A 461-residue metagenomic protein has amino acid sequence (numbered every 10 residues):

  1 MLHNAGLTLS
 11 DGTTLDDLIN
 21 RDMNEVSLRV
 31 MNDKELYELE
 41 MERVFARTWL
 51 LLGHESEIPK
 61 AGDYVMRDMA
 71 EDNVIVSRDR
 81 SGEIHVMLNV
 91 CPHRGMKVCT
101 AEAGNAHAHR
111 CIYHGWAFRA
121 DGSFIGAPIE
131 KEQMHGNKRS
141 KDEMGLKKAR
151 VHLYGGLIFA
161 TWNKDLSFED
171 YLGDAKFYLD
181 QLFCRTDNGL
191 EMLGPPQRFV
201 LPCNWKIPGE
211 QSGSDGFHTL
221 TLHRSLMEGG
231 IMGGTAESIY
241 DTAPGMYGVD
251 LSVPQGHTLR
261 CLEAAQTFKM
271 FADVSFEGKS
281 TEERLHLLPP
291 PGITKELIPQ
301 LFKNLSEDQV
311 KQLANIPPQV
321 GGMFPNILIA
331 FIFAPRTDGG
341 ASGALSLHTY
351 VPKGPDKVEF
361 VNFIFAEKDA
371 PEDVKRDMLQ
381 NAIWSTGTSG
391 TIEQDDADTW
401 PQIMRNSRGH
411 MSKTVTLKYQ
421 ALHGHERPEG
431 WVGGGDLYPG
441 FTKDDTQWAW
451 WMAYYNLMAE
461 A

Functional and structural regions predicted by a protein language model:
L2-R43, L50, R139-T186: Replace "small metal-dependent catalytic modules" with "small catalytic or cofactor-binding modules
S10-N20, M96-A103, L285-L297: Short N-terminal helix-initiation segments at or just after the protein's N-terminus
M31-E35, R47, M69, V86 (+1 more regions): Generic alpha-helix structural propensity
F45-W49, M96, F217: Generic structural signal for secondary-structure transition and capping sites
R47-G53, H223: A short, Trp-centered hydrophobic/proline-enriched beta-strand micro-motif
E57-F177: Rieske [2Fe-2S] iron-sulfur-binding domain
S77, E83, N89, A149-A461: C-terminal catalytic domain of Rieske-type non-heme iron oxygenases
